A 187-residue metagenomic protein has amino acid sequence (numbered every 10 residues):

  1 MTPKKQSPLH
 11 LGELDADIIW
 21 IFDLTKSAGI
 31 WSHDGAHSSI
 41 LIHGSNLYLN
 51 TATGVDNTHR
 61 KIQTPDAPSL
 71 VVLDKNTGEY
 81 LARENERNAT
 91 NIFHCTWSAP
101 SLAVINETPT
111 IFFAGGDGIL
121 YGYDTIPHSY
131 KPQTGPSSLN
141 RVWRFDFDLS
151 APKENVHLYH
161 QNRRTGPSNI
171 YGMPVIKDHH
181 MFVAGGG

Functional and structural regions predicted by a protein language model:
M1-G187: Noncatalytic, solvent-exposed loop/strand surfaces of beta-propeller-type extracellular/periplasmic domains
